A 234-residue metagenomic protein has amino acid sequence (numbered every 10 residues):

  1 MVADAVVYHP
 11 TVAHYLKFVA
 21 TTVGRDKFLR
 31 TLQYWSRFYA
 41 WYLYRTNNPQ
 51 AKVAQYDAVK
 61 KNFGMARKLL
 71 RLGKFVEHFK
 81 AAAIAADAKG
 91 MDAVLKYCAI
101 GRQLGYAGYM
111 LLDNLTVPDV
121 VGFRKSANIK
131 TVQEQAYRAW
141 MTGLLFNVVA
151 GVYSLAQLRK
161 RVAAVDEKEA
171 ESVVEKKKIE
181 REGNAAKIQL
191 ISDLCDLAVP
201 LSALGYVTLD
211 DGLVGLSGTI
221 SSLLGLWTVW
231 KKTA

Functional and structural regions predicted by a protein language model:
M1-S192, A198-I220, L226-A234: Glycine-rich, hydrophobic membrane-spanning regions of integral membrane proteins that mediate transport
